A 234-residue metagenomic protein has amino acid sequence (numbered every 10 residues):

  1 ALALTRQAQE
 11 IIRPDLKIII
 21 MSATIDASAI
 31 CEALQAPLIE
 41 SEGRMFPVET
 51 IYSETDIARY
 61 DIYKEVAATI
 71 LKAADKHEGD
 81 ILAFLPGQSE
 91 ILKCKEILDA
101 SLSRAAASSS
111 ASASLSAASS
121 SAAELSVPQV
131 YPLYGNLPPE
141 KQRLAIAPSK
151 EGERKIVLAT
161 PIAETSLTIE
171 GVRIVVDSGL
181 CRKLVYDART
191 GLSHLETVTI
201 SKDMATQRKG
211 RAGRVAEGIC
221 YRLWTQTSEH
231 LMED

Functional and structural regions predicted by a protein language model:
L2-D234: P-loop NTPase motor module signature
